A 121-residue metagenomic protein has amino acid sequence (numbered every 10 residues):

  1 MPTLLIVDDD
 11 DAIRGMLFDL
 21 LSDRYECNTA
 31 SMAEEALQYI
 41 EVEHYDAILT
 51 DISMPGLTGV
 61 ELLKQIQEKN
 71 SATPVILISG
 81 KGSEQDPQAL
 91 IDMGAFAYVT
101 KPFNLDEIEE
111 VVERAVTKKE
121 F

Functional and structural regions predicted by a protein language model:
D11-N28: Two-component/phosphorelay signaling modules centered on CheY-like receiver
M32-E35, T58-E61: Acidic catalytic/metal-coordinating carboxylates
E43-L49: Active-site beta3 strand of CheY-like receiver
M54: Receiver (REC) domain active-site loop signature in two-component systems and cognate sites in sensor histidine kinases
K81-G82: Short, conserved "switch-loop" micro-motifs in signal-transduction and mechanochemical regulators
Q85, F103-E113: C-terminal output helix
